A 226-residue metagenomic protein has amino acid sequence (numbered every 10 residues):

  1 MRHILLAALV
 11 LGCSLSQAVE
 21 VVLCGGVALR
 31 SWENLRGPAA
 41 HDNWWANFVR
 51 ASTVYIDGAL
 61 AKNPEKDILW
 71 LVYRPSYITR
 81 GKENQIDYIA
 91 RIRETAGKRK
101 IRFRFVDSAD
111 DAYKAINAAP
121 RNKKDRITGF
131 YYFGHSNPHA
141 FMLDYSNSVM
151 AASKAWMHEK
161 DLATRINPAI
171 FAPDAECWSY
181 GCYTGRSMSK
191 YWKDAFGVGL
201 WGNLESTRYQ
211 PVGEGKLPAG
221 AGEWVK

Functional and structural regions predicted by a protein language model:
I4-G12: Sec-dependent N-terminal signal peptides
S14-A18: Sec/Tat signal peptide C-region and signal peptidase I cleavage site
V19-K114: A domain-level signal for caspase-like cysteine endopeptidase catalytic cores and their zymogen-processing architecture
E33-G37, R80-Y88, I116, A140-S146 (+2 more regions): A short acidic (Asp/Glu
S52-K62, A115-N122, E159-I170: Short, basic/hydrophobic alpha-helical segments
E65-D67, K123-I127: Local beta-strand N-terminus motif with an aromatic residue
I127-V212: Catalytic cores of nucleophile-dependent amide-cleaving enzymes
Y209-P218, K226: Short, charged, surface-exposed secondary-structure boundary motifs
